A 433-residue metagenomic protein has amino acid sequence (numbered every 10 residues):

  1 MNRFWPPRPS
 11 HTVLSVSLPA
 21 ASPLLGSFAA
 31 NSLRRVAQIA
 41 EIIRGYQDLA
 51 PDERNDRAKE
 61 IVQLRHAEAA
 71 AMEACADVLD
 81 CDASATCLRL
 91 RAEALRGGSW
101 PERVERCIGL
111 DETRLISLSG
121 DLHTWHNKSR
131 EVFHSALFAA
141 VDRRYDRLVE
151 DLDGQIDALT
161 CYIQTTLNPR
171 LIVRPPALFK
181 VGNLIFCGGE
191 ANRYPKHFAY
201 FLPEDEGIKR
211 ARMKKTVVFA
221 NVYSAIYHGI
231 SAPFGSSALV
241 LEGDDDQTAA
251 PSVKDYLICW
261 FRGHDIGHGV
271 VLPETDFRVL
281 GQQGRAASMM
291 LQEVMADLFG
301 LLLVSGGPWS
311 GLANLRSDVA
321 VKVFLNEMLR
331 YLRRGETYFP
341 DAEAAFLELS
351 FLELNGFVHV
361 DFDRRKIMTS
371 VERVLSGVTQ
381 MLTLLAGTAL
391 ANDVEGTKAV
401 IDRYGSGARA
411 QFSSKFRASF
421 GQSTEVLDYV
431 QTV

Functional and structural regions predicted by a protein language model:
M1-V104: N-terminal helix-rich structural modules
H66-D246, V253: Contiguous, non-catalytic segments that form substrate-binding/exosite surfaces or channel walls
C81, M289-G306: An active-site-proximal "capping" alpha-helix that borders the catalytic cofactor pocket
S84-L88, L171-A177, V279-G281, W309-V323: Short, glycine/acidic-rich hinge or "gate" loops at secondary-structure transitions that mediate conformational
R144, A391-V433: Extended, compositionally biased alpha-helical segments that mediate assembly or anchoring
Y256-P273, A296, L301: Active-site recognition of the HExxH zinc-binding catalytic motif
L272-V294: Post-HEXXH active-site segment of zinc metalloproteases
L301-R403: Long, well-structured alpha-helical subdomains associated with metal-dependent extracellular/ecto-lumenal hydrolases
